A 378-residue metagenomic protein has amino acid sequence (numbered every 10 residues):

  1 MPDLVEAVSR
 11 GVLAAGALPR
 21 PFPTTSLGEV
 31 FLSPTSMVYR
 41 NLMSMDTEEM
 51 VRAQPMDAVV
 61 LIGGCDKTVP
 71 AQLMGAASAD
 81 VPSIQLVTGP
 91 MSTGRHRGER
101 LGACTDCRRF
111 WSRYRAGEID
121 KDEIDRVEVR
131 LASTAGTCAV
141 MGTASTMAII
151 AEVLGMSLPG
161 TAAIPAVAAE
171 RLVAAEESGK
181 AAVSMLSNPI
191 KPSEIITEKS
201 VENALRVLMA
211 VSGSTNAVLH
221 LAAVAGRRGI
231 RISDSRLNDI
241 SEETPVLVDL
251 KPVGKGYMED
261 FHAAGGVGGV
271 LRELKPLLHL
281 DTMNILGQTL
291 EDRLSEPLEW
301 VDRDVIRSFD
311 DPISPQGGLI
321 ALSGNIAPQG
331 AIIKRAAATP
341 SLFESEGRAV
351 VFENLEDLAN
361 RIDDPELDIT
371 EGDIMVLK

Functional and structural regions predicted by a protein language model:
M1, E48-L61, T370-D373: Long, low-complexity, intrinsically disordered polar/charged segments
M1-T24, V30, S36, V69 (+2 more regions): Catalytic or ion-coupling anion/metal-binding cores of large enzyme and transporter domains
P21-Q54: N-terminal small/polar loop signature for handling phosphorylated ligands or for N-terminal nucleophile
L42-M43, V51, G64-T68, K199 (+1 more regions): Short, glycine/acidic-rich beta->alpha junctions
R52-Q72, S83-T88: A short, small-residue-rich loop immediately preceding and capping a beta-strand
